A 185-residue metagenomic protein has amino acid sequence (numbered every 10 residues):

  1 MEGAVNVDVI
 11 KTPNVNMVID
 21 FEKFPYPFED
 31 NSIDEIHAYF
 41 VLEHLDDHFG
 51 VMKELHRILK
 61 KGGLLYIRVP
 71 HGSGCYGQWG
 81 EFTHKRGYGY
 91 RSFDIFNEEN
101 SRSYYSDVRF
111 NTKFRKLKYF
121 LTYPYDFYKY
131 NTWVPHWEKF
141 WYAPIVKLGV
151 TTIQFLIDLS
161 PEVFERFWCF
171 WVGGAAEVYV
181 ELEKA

Functional and structural regions predicted by a protein language model:
M1-G74, L182: Conserved SAM-binding loop
F49-G50, E54, L64-A185: S-adenosyl-L-methionine-dependent methyltransferase catalytic module, highlighting the catalytic core
